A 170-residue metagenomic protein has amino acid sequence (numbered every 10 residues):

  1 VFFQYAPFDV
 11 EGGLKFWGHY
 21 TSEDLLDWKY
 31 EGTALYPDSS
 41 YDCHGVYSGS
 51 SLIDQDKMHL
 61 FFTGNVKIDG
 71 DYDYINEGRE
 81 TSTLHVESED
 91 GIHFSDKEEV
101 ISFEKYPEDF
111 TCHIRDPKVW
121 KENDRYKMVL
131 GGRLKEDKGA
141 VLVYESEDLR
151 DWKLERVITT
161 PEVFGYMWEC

Functional and structural regions predicted by a protein language model:
V1-D116, W120-C170: Beta-rich carbohydrate-recognition and catalytic domains
